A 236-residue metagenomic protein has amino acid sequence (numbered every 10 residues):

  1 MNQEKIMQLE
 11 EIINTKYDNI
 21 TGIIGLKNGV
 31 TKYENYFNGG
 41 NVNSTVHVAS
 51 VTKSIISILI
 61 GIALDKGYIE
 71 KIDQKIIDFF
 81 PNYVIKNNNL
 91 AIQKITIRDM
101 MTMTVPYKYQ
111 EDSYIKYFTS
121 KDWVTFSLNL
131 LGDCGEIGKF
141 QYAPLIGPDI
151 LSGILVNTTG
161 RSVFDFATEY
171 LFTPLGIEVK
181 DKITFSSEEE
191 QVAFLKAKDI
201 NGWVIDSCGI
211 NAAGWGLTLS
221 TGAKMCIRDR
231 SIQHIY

Functional and structural regions predicted by a protein language model:
E10-G40, I72: A short, well-structured edge-of-sheet supersecondary motif
G29, H47-I72, M100, L151-L155: Active-site SXXK
V42, Q110-E188, I210, W215-L219: Catalytic-site signature segments of enzymes, centered on catalytic residues
H47-A49, F79, Y83-I137: Extended ligand-binding groove/face enriched in aromatic
V51-S57, K94, P144-P148, T221-K224: Short alpha-helical patches at coil-to-helix transitions and adjacent helical residues in well-structured domains
K66-V105, N157-I210: Active-site helix/loop module of the DD-peptidase/beta-lactamase fold, centered on the serine-lysine SxxK catalytic
M225-D229: Conserved small/polar residues in nucleotide/adenosyl-binding loops
R230-Y236: Acidic, glycine-rich loop-and-strand cores that form catalytic or ligand-binding grooves in diverse globular domains
